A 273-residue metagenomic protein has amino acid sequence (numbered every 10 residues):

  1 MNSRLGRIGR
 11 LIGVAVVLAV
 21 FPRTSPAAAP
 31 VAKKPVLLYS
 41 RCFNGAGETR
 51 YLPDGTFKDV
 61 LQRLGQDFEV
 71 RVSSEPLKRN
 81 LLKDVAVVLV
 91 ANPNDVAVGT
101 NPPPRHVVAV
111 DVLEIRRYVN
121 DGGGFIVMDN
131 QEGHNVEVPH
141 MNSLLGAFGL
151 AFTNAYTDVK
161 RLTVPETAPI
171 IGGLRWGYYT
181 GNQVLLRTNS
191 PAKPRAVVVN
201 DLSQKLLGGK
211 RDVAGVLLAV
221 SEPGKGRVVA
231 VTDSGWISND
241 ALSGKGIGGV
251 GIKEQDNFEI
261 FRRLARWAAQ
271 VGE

Functional and structural regions predicted by a protein language model:
N2-I12: Bacterial N-terminal signal peptides that target proteins for export
L11-V20: Bacterial N-terminal signal peptides
A27-E273: Short, surface-exposed patches at the edges or C-terminal ends of soluble domains, predominantly
